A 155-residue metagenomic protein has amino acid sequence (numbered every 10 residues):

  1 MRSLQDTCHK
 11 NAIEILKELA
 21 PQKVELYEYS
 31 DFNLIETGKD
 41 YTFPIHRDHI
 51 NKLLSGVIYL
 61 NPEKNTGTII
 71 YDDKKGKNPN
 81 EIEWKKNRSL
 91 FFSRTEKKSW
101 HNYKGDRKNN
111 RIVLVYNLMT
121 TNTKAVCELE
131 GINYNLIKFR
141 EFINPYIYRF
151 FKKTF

Functional and structural regions predicted by a protein language model:
M1-E25: Non-heme Fe(II)/2-oxoglutarate
M1-T7, T42-F43, N102-K104: Active-site rim elements
L4-T7, D48, P79: Conserved aromatic-histidine-acidic binding/catalytic patches
N33-H49: Conserved short histidine dyad/triad with adjacent acidic residue
Y41, I50-L53, E63-F155: Catalytic core of Fe(II)/2-oxoglutarate
G56: Substrate-binding/active-site groove segments that recognize and process beta-1,4-linked N-acetyl-hexosamine
